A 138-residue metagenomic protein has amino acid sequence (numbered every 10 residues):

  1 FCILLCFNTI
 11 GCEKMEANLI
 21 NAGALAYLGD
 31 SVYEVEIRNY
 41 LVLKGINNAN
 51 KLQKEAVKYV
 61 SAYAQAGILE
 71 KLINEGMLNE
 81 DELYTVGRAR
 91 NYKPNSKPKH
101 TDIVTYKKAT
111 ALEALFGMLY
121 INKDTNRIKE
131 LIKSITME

Functional and structural regions predicted by a protein language model:
I3-E138: Double-stranded RNA-binding/processing signature
